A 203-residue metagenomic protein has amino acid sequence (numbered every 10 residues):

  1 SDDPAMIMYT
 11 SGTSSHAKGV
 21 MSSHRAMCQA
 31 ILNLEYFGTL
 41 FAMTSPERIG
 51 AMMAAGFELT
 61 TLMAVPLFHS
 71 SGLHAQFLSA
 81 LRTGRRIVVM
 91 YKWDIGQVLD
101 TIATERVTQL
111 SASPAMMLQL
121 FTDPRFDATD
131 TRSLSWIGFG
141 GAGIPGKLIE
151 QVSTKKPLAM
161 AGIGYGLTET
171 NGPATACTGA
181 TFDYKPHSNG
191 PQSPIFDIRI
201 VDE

Functional and structural regions predicted by a protein language model:
S1-Y9, H16, A51-T60: Conserved pre-ATP/AMP-binding loop-to-beta segment of ANL
P4, T10-T13, T61, L67 (+5 more regions): Conserved S/T- and glycine-rich ATP-binding loop of Class I adenylate-forming
A5-F37, F41: Conserved AMP-binding A3 loop
R25-A26, A115, A142-G143: Alpha-helix/helix-capping structural signal
C28-A64, F68-T108, D123: Conserved AMP-binding/adenylation subdomain of ANL enzymes
I49-G50, F182-S188: Short, P/G- and charge-enriched loop/turn segments at secondary-structure junctions
R82, T104-A112, F121-Y184, P194-D197: Gly/Ser/Thr-rich phosphate-binding loop
R199-E203: Conserved beta-loop-beta connector loops within the AMP-binding
